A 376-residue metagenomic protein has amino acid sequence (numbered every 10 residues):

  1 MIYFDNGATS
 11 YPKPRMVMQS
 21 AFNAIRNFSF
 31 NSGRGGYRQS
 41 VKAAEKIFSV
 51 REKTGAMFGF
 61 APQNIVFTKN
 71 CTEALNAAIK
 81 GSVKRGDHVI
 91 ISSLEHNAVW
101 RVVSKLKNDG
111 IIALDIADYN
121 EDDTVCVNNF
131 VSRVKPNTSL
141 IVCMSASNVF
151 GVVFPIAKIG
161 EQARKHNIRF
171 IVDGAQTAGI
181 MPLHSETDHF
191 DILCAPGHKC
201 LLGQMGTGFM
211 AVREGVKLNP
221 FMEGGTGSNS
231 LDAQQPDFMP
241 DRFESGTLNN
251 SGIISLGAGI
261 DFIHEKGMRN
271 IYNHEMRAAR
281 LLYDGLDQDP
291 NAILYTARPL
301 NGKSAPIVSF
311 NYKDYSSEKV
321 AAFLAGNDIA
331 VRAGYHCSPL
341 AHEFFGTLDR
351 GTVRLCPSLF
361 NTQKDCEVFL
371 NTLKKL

Functional and structural regions predicted by a protein language model:
M1-L376: Pyridoxal 5′-phosphate
